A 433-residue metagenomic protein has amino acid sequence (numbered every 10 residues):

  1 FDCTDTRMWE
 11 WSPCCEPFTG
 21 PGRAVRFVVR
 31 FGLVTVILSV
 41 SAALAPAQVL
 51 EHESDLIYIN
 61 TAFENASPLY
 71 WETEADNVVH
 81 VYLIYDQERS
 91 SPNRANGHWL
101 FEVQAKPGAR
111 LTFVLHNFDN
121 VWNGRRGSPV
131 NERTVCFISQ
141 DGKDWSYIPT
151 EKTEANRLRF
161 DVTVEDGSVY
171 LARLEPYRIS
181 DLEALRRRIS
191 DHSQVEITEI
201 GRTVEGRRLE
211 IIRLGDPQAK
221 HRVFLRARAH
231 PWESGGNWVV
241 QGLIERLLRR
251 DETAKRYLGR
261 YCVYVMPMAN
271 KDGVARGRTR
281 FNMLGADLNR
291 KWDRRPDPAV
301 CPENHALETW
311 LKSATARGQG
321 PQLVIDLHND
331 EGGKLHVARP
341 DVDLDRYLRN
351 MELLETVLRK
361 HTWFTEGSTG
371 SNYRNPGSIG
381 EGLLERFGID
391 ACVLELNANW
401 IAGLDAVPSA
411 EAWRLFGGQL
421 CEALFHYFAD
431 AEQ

Functional and structural regions predicted by a protein language model:
C3, C14-C15: Cysteine-centered motifs
W9-W11: Tryptophan (W) side chains
R30-A42: Bacterial N-terminal signal peptides
Q48-E165, V169: Extreme N-terminal flexible tails
E151-S193, T198: Extended acidic/polar, glycine-enriched regions that form or flank non-catalytic beta-rich accessory modules
L171, P176, N289, L335-A338 (+1 more regions): Active-site-adjacent mobile loop/cap segments within catalytic or ligand-binding domains
Q194-G370, E381, A391-L404: Active-site/substrate-binding loop(s) of hydrolase catalytic cores
